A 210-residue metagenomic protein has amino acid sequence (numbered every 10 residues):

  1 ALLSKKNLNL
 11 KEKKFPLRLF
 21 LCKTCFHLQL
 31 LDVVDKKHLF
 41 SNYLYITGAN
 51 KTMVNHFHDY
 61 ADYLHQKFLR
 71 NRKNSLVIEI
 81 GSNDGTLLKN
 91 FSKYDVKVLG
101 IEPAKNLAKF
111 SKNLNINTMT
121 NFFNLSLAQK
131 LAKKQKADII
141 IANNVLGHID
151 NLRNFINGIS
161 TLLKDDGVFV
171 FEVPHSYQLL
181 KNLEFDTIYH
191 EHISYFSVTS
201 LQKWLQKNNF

Functional and structural regions predicted by a protein language model:
A1-T52: N-terminal juxtadomain amphipathic helix that follows a signal peptide/anchor or precedes a small N-terminal auxiliary
K73-N83: Conserved class I S-adenosyl-L-methionine
D84-D95: Conserved SAM-binding loop of SAM-dependent methyltransferases across substrates and taxa, primarily the Class I
K97-E102: Conserved SAM-binding motif I beta-strand of class I
L114-K130: Conserved SAM-binding strand-loop segment of SAM-dependent methyltransferases
I141: A conserved beta-strand element that flanks and buttresses the S-adenosyl-L-methionine
R153-V168: A short glycine-rich, Lys/Arg-flanked "PGG" loop and its adjoining helix->strand segment in the class I
F171-S194, V198-S200: Short, glycine-/aromatic-enriched active-site segment of Class I SAM-dependent methyltransferases
